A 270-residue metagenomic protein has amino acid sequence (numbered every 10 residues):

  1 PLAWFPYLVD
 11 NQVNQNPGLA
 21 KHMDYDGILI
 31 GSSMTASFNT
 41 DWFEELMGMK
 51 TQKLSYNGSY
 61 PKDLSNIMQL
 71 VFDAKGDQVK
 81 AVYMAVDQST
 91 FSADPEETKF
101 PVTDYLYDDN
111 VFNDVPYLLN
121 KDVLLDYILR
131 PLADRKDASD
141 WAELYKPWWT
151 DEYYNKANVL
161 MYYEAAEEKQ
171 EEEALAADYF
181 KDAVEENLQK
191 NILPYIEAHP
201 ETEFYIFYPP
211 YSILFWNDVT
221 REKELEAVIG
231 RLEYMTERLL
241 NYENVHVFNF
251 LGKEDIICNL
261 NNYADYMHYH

Functional and structural regions predicted by a protein language model:
P1-D24: N-terminal secretory targeting modules
L8-Q15, P61-Q69, Q189: N-terminal post-signal-peptidase region of extra-cytosolic proteins
M23-Y117: Membrane-embedded segments
S37-F38, T90-P95, S212-N217, D255-N259: Short catalytic/ligand-binding loop motif for oxyanion handling, primarily in non-cytosolic enzymes, centered on
L64-I67, D182-I192, E224-E237: Well-ordered, non-membrane alpha-helical segments in soluble/globular domains
A85-V86, P95-T202: Secreted/periplasmic serine-hydrolase-like ester/acetyl group-modifying domain
I196-R221, N249: Active-site segments of SGNH/GDSL-like serine hydrolases that catalyze O-acetyl group transfer/hydrolysis on lipids
E224, E233-H270: C-terminal regions of proteins
